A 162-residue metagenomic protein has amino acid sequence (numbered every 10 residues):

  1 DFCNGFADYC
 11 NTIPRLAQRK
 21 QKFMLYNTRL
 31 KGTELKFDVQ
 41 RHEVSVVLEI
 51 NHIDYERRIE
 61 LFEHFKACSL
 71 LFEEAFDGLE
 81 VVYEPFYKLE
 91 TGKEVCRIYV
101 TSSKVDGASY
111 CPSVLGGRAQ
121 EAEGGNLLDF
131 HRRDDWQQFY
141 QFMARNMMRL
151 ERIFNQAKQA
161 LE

Functional and structural regions predicted by a protein language model:
D1-L127: Polyanion-binding interface signature
L128-E162: Long, solvent-exposed, polar/charged low-complexity segments
